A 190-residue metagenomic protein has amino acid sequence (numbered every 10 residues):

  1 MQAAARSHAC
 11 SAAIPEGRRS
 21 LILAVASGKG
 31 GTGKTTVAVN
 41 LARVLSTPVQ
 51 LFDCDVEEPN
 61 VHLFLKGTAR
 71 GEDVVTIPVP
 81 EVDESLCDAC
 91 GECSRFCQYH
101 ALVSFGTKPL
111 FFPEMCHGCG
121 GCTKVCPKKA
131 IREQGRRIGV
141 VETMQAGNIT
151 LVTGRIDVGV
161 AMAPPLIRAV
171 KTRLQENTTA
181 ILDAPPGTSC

Functional and structural regions predicted by a protein language model:
G17-S46: Walker A (P-loop) phosphate-binding motif
V37-N40, V44, N60-L63, E92 (+3 more regions): Alpha-helical scaffold segments in soluble metabolic enzymes
P48-H62, Q134-V140: Short beta-strand-centered segment that lines the nucleotide-binding/catalytic pocket of NTP-utilizing
D55, T153-V158, M162, A169-C190: Switch II (G3) loop of P-loop NTPases
E57-P78, T143-Q145: P-loop NTPase switch/communication element
E81-H100, L110-K129: Cysteine-centered iron-sulfur cluster-binding motifs in ferredoxin-type domains/subunits of redox enzymes
P127, I131, G135-G147, L151-V158 (+2 more regions): FAD-binding core/adjacent interface of flavoenzyme oxidoreductases
